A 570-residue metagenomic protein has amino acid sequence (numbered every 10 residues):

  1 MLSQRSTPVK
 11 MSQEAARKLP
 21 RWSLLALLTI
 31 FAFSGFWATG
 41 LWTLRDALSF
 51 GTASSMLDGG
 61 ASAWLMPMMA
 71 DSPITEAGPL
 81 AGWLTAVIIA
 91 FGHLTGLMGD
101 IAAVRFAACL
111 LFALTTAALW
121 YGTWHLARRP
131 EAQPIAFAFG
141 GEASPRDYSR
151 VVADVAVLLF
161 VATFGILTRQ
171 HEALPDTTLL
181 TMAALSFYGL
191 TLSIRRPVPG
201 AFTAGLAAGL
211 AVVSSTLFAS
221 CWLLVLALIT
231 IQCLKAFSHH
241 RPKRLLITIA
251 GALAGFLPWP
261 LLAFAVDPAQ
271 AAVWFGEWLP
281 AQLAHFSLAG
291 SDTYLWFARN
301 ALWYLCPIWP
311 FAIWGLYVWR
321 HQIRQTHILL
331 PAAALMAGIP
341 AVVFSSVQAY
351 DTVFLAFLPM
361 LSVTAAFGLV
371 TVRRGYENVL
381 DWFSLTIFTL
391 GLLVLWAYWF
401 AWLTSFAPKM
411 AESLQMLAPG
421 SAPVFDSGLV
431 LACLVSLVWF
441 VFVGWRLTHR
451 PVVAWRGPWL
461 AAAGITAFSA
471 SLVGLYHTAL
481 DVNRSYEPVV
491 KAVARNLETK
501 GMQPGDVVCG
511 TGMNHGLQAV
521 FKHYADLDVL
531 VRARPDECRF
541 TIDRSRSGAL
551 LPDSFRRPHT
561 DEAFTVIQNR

Functional and structural regions predicted by a protein language model:
M1-F33, R150, K243-A252: Start-transfer (signal-anchor) and selected internal transmembrane alpha helices of multi-pass inner/ER membrane
S49-E76, L80, V87-A90, L94-T95: Extracytosolic helix-loop segments that constitute the early lumenal/periplasmic catalytic or substrate-binding loops
S49-S55, G59, L206-D351, L380-G428: Transmembrane-lumen/periplasm boundary regions of multi-pass, lipid-linked membrane glycan transferases
M69, A432-L447, V453-I567: Short periplasmic/luminal acceptor-recognition loop of GT-C membrane glycosyltransferases, typified by
P79, W83, L94-G122, S149-R150 (+2 more regions): Loop-to-helix entry region of an early transmembrane alpha helix in multi-pass inner-membrane enzymes
F106-S144, A162, L185: Transmembrane-helix motifs of polytopic, lipid-linked glycan transferases
D147, S186-T203, A207-A211, L369-V372: Membrane-interface transmembrane helices that cradle and orient dolichyl/undecaprenyl
G165-T178, L217: Short acidic/glycine- and proline-prone juxtamembrane loop motifs at membrane-interface regions of multi-pass membrane
